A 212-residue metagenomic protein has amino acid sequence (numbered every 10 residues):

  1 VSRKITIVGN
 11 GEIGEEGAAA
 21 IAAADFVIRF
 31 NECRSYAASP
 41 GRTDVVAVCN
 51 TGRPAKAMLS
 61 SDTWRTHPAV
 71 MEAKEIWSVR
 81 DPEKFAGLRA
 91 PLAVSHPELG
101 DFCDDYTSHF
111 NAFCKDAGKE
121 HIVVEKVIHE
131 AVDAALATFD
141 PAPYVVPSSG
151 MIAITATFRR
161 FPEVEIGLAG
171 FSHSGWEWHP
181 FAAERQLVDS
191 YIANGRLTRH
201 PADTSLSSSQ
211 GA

Functional and structural regions predicted by a protein language model:
V1-A212: Metal-ion/cofactor- or nucleotide/acyl-coenzyme-handling active-site neighborhoods
